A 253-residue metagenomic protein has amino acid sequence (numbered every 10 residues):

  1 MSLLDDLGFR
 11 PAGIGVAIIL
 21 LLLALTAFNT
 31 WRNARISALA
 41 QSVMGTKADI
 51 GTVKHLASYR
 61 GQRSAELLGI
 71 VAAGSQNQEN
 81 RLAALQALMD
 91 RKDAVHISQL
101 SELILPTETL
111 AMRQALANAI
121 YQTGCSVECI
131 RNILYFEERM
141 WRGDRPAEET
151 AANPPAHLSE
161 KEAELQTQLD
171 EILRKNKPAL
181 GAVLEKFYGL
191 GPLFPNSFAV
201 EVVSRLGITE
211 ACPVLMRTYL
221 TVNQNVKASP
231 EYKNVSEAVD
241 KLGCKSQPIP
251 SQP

Functional and structural regions predicted by a protein language model:
M1-V16: N-terminal positive-inside, membrane-proximal cytosolic segments immediately preceding the first
A12-N29: Hydrophobic membrane-insertion alpha-helices, especially the h-region of bacterial N-terminal signal peptides
T30-S42, R60-A73, D93-P106, C125-E149 (+3 more regions): Amphipathic alpha-helical scaffolding segments comprising HEAT/armadillo-like alpha-solenoid repeats
G45, Q76-N77, E108-T109, W141 (+3 more regions): Short inter-helical turns and helix N-cap capping residues of alpha-solenoid HEAT/ARM repeat scaffolds
T46-D49, R81, I97, R113 (+5 more regions): Residue-level detector of extended alpha-helical repeat arrays and alpha-solenoid scaffolds
I50-K54, L82-L85, S101, L116-A117 (+5 more regions): Hydrophobic core positions within HEAT/HEAT-like alpha-solenoid repeats
P230-P253: Terminal, low-structured helical/coil segments at or just beyond the last alpha-helical repeat
